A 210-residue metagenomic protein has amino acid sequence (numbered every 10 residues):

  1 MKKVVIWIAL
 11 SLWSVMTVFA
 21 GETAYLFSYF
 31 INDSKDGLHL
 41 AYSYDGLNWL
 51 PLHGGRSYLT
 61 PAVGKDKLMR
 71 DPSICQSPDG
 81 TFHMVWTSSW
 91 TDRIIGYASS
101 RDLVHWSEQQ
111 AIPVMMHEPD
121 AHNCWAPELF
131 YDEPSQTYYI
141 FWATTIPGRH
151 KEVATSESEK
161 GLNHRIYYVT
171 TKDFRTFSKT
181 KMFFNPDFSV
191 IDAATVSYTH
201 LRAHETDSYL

Functional and structural regions predicted by a protein language model:
M1-V4: Positively charged n-region of N-terminal signal peptides that target proteins for export
W7-V15: Bacterial N-terminal signal peptides
G21-D33, G46-P78, W90, V104-E133 (+2 more regions): Surface loop/turn signatures of beta-propeller and other carbohydrate-active proteins
K35-L40, D92-G96, H150-A154, N163-Y167 (+1 more regions): Structural motif
M84, Y138-I140: Hydrophobic beta-strand positions that form the internal "hydrophobic ladder" of WD40/Gbeta-like beta-propeller blades
A143-T145: Outer-membrane beta-barrel pore domains and translocons
T199-T206: Conserved small/polar residues in nucleotide/adenosyl-binding loops
